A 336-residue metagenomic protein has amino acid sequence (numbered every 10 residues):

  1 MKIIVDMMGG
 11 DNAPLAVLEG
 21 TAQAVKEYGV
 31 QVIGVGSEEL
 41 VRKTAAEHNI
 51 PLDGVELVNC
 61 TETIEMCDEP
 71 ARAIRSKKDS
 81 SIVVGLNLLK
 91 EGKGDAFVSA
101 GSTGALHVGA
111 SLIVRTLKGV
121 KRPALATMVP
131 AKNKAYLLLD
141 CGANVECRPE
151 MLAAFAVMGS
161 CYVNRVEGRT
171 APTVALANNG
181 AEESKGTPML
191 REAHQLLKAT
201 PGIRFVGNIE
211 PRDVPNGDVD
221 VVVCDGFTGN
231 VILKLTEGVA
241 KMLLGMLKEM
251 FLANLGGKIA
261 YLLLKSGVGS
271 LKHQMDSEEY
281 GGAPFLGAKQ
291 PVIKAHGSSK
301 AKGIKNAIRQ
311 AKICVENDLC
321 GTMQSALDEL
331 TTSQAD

Functional and structural regions predicted by a protein language model:
M1-R42: N-terminal phosphate-binding or glycine-rich loops at protein starts, especially the Walker A/P-loop of NTPases
V5-P14, A143-A153, K294-A301: Short, glycine-rich nucleotide/cofactor-binding loops
A13-V17, D79-G92, A96-A110, L117 (+6 more regions): Short glycine/serine/threonine-rich phosphate/pyrophosphate-binding segments that cradle anionic phosphate groups
L15-A16, Q31-I33, E39, V145-G207 (+3 more regions): Glycine-rich phosphate/diphosphate-binding loop of Rossmann-like nucleotide-binding domains
V25-Y28, A46-G54, E167, L197-I203: Short helix-capping segments at alpha-helix termini
I50-G94: Phosphate/nucleotide-donor binding subsite
S111-A124, M128-L138, D218-V222, G226-A335: Glycine-rich phosphate/nucleotide-binding loop
